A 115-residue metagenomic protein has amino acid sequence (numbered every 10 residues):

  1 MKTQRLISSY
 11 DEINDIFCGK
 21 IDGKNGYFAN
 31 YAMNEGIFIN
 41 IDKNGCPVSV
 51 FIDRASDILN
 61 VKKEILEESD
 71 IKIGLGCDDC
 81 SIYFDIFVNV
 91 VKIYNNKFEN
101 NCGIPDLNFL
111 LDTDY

Functional and structural regions predicted by a protein language model:
M1-N14, C18-Y115: Small, basic N-terminal interaction modules of short regulatory proteins
